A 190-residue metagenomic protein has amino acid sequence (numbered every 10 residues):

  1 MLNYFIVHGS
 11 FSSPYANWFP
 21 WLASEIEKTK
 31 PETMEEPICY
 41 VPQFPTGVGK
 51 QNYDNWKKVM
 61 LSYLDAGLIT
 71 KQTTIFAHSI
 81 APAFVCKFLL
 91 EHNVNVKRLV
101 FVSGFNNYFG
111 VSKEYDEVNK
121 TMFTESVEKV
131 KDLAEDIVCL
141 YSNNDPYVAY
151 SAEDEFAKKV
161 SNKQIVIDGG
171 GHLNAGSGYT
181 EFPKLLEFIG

Functional and structural regions predicted by a protein language model:
L2-I69: Active-site catalytic motif of lipid deacylating hydrolases and related acyltransferases
G9, F44-G47, V100-G110: Active-site nucleophile loop of the alpha/beta-hydrolase fold
E36-Y40, K158-N174: Catalytic histidine neighborhood in serine/cysteine hydrolases with alpha/beta-hydrolase-type architecture
K50-Q51, G170-F182: Catalytic histidine-centered segment of alpha/beta-hydrolase-like enzymes
L68-H78: Alpha/beta-hydrolase fold nucleophile elbow
F76-C86: Gly/Ala-rich beta-loop-alpha elbow adjacent to hydrolase catalytic centers
L133-A134, C139-Y141, D145: Short beta-strand/loop motif that positions the catalytic acidic residue of the alpha/beta-hydrolase fold
P146-A152: Conserved alpha/beta-hydrolase "acid-adjacent" motif
